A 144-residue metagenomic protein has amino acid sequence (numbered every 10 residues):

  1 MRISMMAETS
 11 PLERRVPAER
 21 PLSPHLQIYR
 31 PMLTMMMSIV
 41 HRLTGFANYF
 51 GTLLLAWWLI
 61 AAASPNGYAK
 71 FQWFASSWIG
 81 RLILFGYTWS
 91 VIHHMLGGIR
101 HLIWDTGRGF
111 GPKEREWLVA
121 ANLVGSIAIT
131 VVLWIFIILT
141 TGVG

Functional and structural regions predicted by a protein language model:
M1-G144: Membrane-embedded alpha-helical bundles that constitute the cytochrome b-like, heme-associated redox core of multi-pass
